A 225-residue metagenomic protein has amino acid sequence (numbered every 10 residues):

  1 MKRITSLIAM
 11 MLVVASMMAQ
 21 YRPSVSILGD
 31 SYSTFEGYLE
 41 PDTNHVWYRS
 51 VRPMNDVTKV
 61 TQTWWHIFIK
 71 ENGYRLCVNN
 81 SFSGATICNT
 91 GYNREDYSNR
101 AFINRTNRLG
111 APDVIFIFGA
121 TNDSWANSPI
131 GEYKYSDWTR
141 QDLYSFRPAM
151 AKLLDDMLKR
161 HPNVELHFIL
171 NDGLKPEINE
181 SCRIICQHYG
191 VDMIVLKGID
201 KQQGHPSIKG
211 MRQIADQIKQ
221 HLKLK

Functional and structural regions predicted by a protein language model:
K2-M10: Sec-dependent signal peptide recognition, specifically the positively charged N-region followed immediately by
R3, Q20-Y21: N-terminal pre-catalytic segment of deacetylase/amide-hydrolase enzymes
M10-M18: Hydrophobic h-region of N-terminal signal peptides that target proteins for export in Gram-negative bacteria
Y21, D96-K225: Alpha-helical cap/lid subdomain in secreted, periplasmic, or secretory-pathway luminal O-acyl-processing enzymes
S24-S26, Y38-G131, H205: Conserved SGNH/GDSL esterase-like catalytic core that processes O-acyl groups on lipids and polysaccharides
L28-G29, I169: Short hydrophobic segments within beta-strands
Y32-S33, G210: Short active-site segment of divalent metal-dependent hydrolases/proteases that encodes the spacing between
T34-F35, K175: Active-site environment of divalent metal-dependent phosphoester hydrolases
